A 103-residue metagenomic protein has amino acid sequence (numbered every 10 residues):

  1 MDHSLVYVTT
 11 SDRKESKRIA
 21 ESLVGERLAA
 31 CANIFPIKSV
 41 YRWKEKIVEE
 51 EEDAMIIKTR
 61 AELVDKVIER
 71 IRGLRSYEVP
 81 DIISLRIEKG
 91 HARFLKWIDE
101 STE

Functional and structural regions predicted by a protein language model:
M1-E103: Positively charged, small/polar-rich N-terminal and surface patches that mediate targeting and assembly and bind
